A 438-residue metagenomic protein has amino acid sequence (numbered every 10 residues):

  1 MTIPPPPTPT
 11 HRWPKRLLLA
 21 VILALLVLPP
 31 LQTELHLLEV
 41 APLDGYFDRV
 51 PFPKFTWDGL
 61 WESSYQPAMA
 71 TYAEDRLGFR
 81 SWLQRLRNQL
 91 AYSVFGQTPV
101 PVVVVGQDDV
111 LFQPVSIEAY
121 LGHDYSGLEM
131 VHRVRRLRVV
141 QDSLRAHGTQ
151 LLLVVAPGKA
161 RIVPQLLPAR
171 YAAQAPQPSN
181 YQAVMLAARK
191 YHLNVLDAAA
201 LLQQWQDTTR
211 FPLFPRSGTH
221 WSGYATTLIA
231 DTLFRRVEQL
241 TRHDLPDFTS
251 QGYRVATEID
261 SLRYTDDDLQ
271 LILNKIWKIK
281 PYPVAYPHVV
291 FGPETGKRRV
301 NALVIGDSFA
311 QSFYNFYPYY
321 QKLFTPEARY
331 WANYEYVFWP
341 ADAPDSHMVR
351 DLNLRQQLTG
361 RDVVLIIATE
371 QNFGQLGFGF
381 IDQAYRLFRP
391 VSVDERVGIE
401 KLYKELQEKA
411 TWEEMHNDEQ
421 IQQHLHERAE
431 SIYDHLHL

Functional and structural regions predicted by a protein language model:
M1-L438: Extracellular glycan-modifying ectodomains
